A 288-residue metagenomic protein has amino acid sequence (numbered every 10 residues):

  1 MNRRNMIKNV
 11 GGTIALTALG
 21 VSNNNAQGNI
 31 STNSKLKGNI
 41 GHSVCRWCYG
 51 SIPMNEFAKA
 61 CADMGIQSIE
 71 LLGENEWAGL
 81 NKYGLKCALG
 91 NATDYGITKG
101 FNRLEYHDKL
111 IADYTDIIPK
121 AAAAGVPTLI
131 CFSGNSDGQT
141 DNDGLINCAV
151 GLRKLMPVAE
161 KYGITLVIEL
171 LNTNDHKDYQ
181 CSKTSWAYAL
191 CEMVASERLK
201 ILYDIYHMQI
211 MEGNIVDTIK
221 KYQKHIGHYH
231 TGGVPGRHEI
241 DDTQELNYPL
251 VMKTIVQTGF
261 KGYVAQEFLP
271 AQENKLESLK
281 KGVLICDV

Functional and structural regions predicted by a protein language model:
N2-A62, V126-P127, C181, W186-Y203 (+1 more regions): Histidine-acidic metal/acid-base catalytic patches
V10-L19, S34-L36, G100-K200, I210: Active-site acidic/histidine proton-transfer and metal-coordination neighborhood in alpha/beta enzyme cores
C48-G50, G73-N75, T93-Y95, N135-D137 (+4 more regions): Active-site-proximal loop/turn and secondary-structure-junction residues that shape catalytic pockets, frequently
F57-E76: Catalytic domains of carbohydrate-active enzymes, especially glycoside hydrolases
W77-N81: Active-site-adjacent beta->alpha loops and helix N-cap segments on the catalytic face of soluble alpha/beta enzymes
C87-L89, I168, Y203, Q266: Hydrophobic residues in well-ordered beta-strands that form the structural core
